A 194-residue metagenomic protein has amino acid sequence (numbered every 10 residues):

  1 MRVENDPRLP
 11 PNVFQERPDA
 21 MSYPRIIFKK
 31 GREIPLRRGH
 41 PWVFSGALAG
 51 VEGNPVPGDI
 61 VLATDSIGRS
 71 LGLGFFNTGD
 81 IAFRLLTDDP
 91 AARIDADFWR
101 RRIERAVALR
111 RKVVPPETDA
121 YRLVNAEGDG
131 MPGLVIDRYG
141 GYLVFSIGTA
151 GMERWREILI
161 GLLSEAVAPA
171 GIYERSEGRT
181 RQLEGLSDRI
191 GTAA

Functional and structural regions predicted by a protein language model:
D6, V13-G140, A193: Non-catalytic accessory regions of SAM-dependent methyltransferases
G50, T78, F145, W155 (+1 more regions): Short, electropositive, low-hydrophobicity segments enriched in small/polar residues
I60-V61, Y142-V144, A170-I172: Structural motif
D95-R102, G151, W155-L159: Short amphipathic alpha-helical segments
V124-M131, V135-D137, E153-A194: Non-catalytic substrate-recognition/targeting regions of SAM-dependent transferases
G140-E153: A short interface-forming secondary-structure element
